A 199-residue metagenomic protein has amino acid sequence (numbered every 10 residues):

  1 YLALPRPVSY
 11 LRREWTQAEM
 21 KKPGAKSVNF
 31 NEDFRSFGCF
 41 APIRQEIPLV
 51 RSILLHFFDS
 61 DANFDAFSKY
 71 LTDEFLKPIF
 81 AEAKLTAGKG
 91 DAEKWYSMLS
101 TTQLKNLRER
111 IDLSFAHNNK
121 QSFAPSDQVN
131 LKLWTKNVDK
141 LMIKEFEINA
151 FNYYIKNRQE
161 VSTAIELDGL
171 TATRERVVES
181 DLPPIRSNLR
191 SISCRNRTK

Functional and structural regions predicted by a protein language model:
Y1-K199: N-terminal, cleavable Sec-dependent signal peptides of secreted/periplasmic/extracellular proteins
